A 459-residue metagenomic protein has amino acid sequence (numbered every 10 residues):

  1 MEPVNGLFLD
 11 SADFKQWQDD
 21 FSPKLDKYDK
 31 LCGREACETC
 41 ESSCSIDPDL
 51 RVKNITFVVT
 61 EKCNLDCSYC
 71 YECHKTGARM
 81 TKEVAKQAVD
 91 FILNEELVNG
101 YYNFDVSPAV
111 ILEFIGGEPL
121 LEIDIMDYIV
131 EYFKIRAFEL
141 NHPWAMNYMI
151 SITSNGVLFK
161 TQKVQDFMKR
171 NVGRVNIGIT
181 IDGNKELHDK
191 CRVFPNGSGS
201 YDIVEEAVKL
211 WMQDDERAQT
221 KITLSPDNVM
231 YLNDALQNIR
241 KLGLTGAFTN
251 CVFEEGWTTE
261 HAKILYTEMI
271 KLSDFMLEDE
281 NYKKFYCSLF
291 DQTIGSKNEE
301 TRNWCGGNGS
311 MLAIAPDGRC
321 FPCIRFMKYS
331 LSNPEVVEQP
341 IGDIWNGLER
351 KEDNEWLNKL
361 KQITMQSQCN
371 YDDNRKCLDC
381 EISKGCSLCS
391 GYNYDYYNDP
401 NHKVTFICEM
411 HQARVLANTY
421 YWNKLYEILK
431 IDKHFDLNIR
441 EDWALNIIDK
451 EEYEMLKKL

Functional and structural regions predicted by a protein language model:
M1-T56, Y101-D105: N-terminal [4Fe-4S]-dependent radical SAM core
E38-T39, K62-E72, P322, D373-Y392 (+1 more regions): Local cysteine-cluster metal-coordination motifs and their immediate loop/turn environment, predominantly Fe-S cluster
D47-A85: Canonical Radical SAM [4Fe-4S] cluster-binding loop centered on the CxxxCxxC motif and its immediate flanking residues
C70-E83, M327-N333, K384-Y420: Iron-sulfur (Fe-S) cluster-binding segments and ferredoxin-like electron-carrier domains, especially [2Fe-2S]
V89, L93-I115, E122-V252: Radical SAM/AdoMet-radical enzyme domain recognition
F91-I115, T405-D449: Short Fe-S-cluster ligation motifs
E186-C191, G246-L265, Y286-E299, M327-V337: Flexible glycine/acidic-rich beta-alpha junction loops that bind and position SAM and/or redox cofactors in anaerobic
T267-S296, F326-D379: C-terminal accessory region of radical SAM enzymes
